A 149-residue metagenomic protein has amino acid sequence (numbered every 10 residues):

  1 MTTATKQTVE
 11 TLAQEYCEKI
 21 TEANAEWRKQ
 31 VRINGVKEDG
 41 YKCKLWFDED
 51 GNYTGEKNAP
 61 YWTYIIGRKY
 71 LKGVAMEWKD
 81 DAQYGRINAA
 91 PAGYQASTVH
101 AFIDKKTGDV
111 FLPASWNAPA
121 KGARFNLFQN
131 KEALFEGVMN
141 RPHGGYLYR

Functional and structural regions predicted by a protein language model:
T2-R68, A75-M76: Negatively charged, low-complexity tracts enriched in Asp/Glu with abundant Ser/Thr
I33, E38, Y53, A120 (+2 more regions): Intrinsically disordered, low-complexity segments enriched in small/polar residues
G55-A101: Exposed beta-strand-loop-beta-strand "reactive/processing" segments of non-cytosolic proteins
T107-E136: A short, surface-exposed interaction/processing loop segment used at functional sites
Q129-R149: C-terminal partner/receptor-binding element of secreted or periplasmic proteins
